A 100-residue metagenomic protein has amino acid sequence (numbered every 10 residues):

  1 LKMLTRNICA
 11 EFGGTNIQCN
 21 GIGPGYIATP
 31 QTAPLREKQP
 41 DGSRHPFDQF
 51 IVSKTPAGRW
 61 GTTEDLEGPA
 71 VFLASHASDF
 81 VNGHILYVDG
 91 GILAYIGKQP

Functional and structural regions predicted by a protein language model:
L1-G13: Conserved catalytic helix of short-chain dehydrogenase/reductases
T5-R6, E67-A70, A74: Short-chain dehydrogenase/reductase
G13, Q18, V81-G83: Short, small/polar-rich loop/turn modules that mediate ligand/substrate recognition or access, typified
G14, Y26-K54, G97-P100: A glycine/serine/threonine-rich, flexible loop-to-helix segment that serves as the NAD(P) cofactor-binding "lid"
Q18-A28, A74-A77, Y87-D89: Conserved SDR Rossmann-fold cofactor-binding beta-strand/turn motif
K38, G58, S75-D79, G97: Generic structural signal for alpha-helix termini and adjacent loop/cap motifs
G42-S43, T55-L66, A77: A conserved structural motif in NAD(P)-dependent oxidoreductases
V71, N82-P100: Short C-terminal tail/terminal secondary-structure segment of NAD(P)H-dependent dehydrogenase/reductase domains
